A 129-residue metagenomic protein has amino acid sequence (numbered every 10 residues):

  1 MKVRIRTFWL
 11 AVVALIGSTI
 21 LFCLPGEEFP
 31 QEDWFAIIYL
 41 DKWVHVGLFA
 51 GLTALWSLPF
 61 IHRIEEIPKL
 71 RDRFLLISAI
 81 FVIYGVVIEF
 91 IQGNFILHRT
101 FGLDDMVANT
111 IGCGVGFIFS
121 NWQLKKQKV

Functional and structural regions predicted by a protein language model:
M1-M106, T110-V129: Bulky hydrophobic segments
